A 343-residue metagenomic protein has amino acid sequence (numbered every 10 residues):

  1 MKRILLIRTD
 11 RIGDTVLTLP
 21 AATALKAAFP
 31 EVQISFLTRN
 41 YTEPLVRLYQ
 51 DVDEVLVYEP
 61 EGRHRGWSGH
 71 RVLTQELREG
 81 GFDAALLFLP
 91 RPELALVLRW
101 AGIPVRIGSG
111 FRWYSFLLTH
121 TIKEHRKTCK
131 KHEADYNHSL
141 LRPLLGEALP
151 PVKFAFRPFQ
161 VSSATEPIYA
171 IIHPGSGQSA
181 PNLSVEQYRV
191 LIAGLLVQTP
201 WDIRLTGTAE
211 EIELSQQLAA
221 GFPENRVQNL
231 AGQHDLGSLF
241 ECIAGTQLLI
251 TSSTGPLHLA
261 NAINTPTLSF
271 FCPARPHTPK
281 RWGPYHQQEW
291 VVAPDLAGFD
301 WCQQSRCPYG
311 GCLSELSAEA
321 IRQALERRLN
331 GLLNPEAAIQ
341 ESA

Functional and structural regions predicted by a protein language model:
M1-A343: Catalytic machinery of carbohydrate-active enzymes, primarily nucleotide-sugar-dependent glycosyltransferases
